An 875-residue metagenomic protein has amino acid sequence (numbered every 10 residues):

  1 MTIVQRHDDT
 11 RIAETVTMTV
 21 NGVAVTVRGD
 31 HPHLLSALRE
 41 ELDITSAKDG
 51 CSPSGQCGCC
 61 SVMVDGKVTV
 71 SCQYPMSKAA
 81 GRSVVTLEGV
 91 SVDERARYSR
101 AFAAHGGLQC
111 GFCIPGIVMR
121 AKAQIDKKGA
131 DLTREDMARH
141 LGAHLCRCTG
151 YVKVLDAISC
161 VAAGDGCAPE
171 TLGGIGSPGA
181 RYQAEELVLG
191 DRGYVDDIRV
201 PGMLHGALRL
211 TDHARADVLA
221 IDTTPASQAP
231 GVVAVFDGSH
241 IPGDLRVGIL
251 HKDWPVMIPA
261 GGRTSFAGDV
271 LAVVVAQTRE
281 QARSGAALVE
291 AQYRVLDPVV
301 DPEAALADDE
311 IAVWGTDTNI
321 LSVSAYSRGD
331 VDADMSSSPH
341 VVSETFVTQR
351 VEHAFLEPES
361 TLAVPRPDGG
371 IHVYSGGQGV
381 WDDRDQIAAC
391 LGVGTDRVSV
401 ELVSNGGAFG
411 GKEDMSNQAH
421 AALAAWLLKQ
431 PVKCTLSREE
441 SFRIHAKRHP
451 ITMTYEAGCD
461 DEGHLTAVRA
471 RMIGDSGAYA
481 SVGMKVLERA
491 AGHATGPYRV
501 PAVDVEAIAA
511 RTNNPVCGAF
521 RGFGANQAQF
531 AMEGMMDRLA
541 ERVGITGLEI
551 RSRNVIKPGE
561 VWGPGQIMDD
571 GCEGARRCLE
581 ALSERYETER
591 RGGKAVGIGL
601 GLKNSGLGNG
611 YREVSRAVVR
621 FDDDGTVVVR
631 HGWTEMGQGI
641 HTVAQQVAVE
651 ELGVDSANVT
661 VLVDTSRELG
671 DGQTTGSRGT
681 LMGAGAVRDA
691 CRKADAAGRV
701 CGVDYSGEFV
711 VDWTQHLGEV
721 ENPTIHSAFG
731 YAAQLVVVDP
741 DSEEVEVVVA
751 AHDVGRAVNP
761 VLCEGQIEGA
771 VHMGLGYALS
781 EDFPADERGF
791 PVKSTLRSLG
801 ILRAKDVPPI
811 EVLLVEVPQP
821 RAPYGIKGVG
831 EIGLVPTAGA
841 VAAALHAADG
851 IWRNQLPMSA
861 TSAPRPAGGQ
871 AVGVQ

Functional and structural regions predicted by a protein language model:
M1-V16, L141-V195, G565, E580-E584 (+7 more regions): Intrinsic disorder at enzyme termini
T2-T171, N609: Signature of N-terminal electron-transfer/Fe-S-associated modules in redox systems
G106, S177, Q183-L189, T318-T361 (+3 more regions): Glycine-rich loop/linker segments at domain edges
A162-I320, L427: Flexible, low-hydrophobicity surface segments
E186, R192, S360-P365, T452-D461 (+6 more regions): Short beta-strand elements
G238-S239, G392-R397, L427-V432, D461 (+2 more regions): C-terminal catalytic domains of large/alpha subunits in multi-subunit enzymes
V270, A276-T278, Q430-G477, G685-V703: Phosphate/diphosphate-binding loops
V331-L391, E488, G599-D623, H631 (+3 more regions): Conserved beta-alpha junction segments in alpha/beta enzyme cores
